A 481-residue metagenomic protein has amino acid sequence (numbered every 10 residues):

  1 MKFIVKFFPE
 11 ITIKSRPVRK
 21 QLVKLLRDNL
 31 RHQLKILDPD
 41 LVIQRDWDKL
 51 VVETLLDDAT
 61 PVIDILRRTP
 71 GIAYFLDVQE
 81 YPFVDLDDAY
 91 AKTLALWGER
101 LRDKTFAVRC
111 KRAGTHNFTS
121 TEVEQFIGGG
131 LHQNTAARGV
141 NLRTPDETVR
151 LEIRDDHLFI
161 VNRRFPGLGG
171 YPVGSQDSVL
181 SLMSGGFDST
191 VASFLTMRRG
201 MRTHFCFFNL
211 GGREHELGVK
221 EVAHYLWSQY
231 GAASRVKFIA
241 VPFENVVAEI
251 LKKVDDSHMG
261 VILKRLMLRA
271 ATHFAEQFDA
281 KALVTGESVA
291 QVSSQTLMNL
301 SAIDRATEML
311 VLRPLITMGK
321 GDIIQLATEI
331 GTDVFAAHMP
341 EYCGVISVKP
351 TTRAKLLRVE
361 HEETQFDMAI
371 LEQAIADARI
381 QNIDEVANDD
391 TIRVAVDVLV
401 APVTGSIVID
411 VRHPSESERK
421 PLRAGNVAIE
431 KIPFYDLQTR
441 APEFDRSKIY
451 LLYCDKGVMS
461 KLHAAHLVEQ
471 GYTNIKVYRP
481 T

Functional and structural regions predicted by a protein language model:
M1-L180, T190-K237, R305, R353 (+3 more regions): RNA-binding accessory domains that recognize and position tRNA/RNA substrates
D38-L41, A280-Q295, D304-A306, I316-E362: Mid-to-C-terminal catalytic subdomains of enzymes that bind/position adenosyl phosphate moieties or nucleic-acid
K111-A113, F366-A424: Flexible, polar/low-complexity N-terminal or interdomain linker segments that lie immediately upstream of folded
I127-L131, A137, R164-Q176, Y230 (+2 more regions): Active-site adenylate/phosphate-handling loop in enzymes that bind or generate adenylated species
D188-S193, S460-L462: Short glycine/serine/threonine-rich phosphate/pyrophosphate-binding segments that cradle anionic phosphate groups
F208-G211, F243-E244, E287-V289, P314-T317 (+2 more regions): Short, ordered loop/turn segments at secondary-structure junctions
H224-K252, H338-P340, V345: A conserved beta-strand->alpha-helix junction
P414-L451, D455-T481: Rhodanese-like catalytic fold shared by cysteine-dependent sulfurtransferases and DSP/PTP-type phosphatases
